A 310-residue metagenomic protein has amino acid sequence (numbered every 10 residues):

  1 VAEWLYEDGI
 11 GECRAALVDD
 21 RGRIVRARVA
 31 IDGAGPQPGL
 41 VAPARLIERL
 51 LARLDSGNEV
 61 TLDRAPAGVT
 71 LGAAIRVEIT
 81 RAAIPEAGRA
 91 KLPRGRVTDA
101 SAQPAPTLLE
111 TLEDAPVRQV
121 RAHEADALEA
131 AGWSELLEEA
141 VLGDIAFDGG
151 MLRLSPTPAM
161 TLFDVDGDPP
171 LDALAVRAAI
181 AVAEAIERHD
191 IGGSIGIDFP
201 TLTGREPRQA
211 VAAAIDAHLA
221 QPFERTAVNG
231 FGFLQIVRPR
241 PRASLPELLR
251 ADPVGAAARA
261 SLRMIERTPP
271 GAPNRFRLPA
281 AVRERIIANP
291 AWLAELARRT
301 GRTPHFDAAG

Functional and structural regions predicted by a protein language model:
V1-A159, F306-G310: Extended, charged alpha/beta regions that create polyanion-binding interfaces
D148-A309: Conserved glycine-centered short motifs in functionally critical loops
